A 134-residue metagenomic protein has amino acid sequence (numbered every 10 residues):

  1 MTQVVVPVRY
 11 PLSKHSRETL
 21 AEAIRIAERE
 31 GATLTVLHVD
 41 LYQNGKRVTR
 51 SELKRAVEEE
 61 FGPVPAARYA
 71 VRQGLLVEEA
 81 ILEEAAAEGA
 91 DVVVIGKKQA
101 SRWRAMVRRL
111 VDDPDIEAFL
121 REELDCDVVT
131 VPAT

Functional and structural regions predicted by a protein language model:
T2-R47: Small/aliphatic-rich secondary-structure junction motif
L20, R50-K54, R109-I116: Charged helix-capping and loop-helix junction motifs
I24, L82, A118: Active-site phosphate/pyrophosphate- and oxyanion-stabilizing loops and adjacent acidic/basic residues in soluble
T35-L37, R68-R72, V129-V131: General small-molecule cofactor/ligand-binding pocket signal
Y42-E59: Short, surface-exposed acidic-centric catalytic microdomains
F61-A100: Mid-chain, well-packed structural core segment of small domains
V92-T134: Gly/Ser-rich helix-loop-strand patches that form or flank binding pockets for ribonucleotide-derived cofactors
